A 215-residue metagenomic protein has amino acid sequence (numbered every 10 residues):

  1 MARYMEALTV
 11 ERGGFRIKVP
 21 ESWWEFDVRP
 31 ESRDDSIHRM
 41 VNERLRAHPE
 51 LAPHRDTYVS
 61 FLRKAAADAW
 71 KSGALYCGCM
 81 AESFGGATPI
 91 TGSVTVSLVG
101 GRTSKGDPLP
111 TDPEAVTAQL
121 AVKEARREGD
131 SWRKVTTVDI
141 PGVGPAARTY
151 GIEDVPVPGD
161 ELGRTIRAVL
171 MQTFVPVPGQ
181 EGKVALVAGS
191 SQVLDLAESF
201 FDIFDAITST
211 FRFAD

Functional and structural regions predicted by a protein language model:
M1-R167, M171-D215: N-terminal targeting sequences that direct proteins away from the cytosol to non-cytosolic compartments
